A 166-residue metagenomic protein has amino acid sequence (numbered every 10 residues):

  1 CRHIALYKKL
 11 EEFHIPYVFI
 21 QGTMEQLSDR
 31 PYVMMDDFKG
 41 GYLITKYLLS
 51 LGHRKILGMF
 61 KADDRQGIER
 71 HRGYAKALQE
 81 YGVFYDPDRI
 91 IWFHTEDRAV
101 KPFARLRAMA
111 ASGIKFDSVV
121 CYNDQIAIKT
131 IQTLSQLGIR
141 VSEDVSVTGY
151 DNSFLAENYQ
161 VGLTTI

Functional and structural regions predicted by a protein language model:
I4-I166: Bacterial carbohydrate/catabolite-sensing allosteric modules
